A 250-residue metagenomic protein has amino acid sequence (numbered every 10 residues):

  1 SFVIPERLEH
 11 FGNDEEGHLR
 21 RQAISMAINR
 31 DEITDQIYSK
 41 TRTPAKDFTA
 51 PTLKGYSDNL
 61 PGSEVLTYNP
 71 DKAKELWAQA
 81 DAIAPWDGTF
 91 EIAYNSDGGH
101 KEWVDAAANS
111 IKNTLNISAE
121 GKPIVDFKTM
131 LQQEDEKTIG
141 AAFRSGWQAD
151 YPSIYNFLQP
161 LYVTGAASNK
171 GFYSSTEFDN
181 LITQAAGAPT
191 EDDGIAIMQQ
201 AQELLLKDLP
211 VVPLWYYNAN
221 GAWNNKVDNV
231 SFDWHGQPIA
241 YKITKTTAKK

Functional and structural regions predicted by a protein language model:
S1-A23, Q36-I37, N218: A bilobed periplasmic-binding-protein/Venus flytrap-type ligand-binding module shared by bacterial periplasmic
E6-L8, Y94-S96, P123-V125, Y216-N218: A mature extracytoplasmic/lumenal domain signature
F11, P44-A80, D97-E102: Structural transition elements
H18, P70-E91: Immediate post-signal peptide segment of exported/extracytoplasmic ligand-binding proteins
S25-D58, G99-N109, Q132-K250: Detector for C-terminal structural segments
D87-S96, A119-E120: Short, well-ordered beta-strand elements
A107-A119: Short alpha-helix C-terminal cap/hinge motif
G121-Q133: Short helix-initiation/N-cap motifs at beta->coil->alpha
